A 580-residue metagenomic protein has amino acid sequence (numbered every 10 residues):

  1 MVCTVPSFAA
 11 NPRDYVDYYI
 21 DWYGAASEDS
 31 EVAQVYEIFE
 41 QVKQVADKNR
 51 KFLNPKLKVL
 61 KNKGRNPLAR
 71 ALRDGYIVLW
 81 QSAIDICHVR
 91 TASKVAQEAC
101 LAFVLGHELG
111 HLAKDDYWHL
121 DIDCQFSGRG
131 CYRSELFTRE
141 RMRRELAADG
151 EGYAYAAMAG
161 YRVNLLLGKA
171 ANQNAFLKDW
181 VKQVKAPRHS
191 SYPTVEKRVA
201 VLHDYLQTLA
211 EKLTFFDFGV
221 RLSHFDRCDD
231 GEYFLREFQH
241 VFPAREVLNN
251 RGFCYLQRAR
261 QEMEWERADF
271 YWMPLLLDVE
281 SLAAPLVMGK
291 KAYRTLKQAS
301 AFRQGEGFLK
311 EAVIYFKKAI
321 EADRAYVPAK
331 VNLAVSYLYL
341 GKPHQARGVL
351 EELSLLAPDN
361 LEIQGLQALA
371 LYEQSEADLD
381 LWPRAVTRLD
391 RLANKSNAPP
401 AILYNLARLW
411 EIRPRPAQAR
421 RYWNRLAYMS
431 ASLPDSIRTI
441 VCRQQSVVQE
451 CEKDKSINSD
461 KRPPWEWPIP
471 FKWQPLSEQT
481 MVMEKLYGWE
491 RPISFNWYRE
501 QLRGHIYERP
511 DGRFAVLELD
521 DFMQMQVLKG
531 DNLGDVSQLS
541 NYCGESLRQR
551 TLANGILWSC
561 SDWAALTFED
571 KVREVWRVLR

Functional and structural regions predicted by a protein language model:
V2-S7: C-terminal segment of classical bacterial N-terminal signal peptides
F8-K453: A Zn2+-metalloprotease active-site environment signal
V448-P464: Charge-rich interaction segments
D460-R580: A cross-family detector of function-defining hotspots
